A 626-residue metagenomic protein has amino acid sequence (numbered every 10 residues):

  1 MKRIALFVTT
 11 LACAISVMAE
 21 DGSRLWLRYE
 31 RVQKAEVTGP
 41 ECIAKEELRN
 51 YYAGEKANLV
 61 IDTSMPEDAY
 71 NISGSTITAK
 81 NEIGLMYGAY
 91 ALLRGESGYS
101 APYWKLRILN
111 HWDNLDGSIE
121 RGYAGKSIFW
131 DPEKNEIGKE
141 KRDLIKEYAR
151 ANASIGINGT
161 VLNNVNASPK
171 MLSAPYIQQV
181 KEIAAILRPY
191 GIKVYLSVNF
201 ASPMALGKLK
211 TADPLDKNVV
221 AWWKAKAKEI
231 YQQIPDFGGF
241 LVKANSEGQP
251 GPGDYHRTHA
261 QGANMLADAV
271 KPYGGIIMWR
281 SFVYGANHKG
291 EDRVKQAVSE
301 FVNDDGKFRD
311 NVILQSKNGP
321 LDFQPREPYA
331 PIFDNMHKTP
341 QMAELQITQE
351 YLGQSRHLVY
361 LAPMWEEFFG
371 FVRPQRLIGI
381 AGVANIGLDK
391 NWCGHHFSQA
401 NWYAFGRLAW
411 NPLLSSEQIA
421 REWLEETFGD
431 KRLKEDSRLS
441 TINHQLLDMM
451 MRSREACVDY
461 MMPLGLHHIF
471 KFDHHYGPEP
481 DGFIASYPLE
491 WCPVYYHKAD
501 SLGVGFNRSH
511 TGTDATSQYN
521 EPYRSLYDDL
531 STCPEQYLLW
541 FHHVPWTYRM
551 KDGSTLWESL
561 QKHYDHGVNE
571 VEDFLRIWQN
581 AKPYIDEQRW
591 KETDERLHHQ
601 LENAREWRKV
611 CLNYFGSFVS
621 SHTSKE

Functional and structural regions predicted by a protein language model:
M1-I4: Positively charged n-region of N-terminal signal peptides that target proteins for export
L6-L11: Sec-dependent N-terminal signal peptides
A14-S16: N-terminal signal peptide c-region/cleavage motif recognized by signal peptidases
A19-S75, S97: Acidic, contiguous N-terminal accessory segments
D21, E47, S73-K224, K228-L241 (+1 more regions): Feature activates predominantly on carbohydrate-active enzymes
T38-I43, I61-S64, T78-E82, D113 (+3 more regions): Structural motif
N135, K208-R421, T427, L433-E435 (+1 more regions): Catalytic-core regions of glycoside hydrolase
R376-E626: Catalytic domains of carbohydrate-active enzymes that cleave complex glycans
